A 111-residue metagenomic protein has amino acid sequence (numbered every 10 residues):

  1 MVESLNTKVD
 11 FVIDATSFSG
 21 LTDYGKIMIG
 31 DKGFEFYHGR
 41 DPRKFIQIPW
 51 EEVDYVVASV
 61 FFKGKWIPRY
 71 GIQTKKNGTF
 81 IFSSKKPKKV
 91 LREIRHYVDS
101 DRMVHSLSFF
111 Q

Functional and structural regions predicted by a protein language model:
M1-I29, K85, K89-H96, S100-Q111: Anionic N-terminal interaction surfaces
E3, K65-S83: Short, surface-exposed polybasic-and-hydrophobic patches located at secondary-structure transitions
S17-D23, G30-R69: Phosphoinositide-binding peripheral membrane targeting modules
G25, P42-K44, K76-F80: Short acidic/polar mixed-charge low-complexity motifs
K32-G33, F45, T74-K75, Y97-D101: Secondary-structure boundary/capping motif
Q47-W50, F80-K85: Short amphipathic beta-strand/extended segments with alternating polar/hydrophobic composition
A58, F82, R92: Short acidic, gly/pro-rich beta-turn/loop elements at beta-sheet edges and active-site/ligand-binding grooves
